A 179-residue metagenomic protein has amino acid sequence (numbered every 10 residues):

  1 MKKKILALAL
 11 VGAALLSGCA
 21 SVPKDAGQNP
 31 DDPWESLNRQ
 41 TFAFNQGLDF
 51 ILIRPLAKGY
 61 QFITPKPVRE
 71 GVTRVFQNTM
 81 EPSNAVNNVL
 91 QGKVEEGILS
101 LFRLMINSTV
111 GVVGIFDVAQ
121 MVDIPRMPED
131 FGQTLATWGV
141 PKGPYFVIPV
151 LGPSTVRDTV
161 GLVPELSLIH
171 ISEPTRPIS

Functional and structural regions predicted by a protein language model:
M1-A7: Bacterial N-terminal signal peptides that target proteins for export
A9-S17: Bacterial N-terminal signal peptides
S17-S36: Bacterial Sec signal peptide processing site at the extreme N-terminus
D32-V68: Post-signal-peptide N-terminal segment of Sec-exported extracytoplasmic proteins
T73-V75: Beta-rich strand-turn-strand
N78-V156: Mid-length scaffold segments of soluble, non-membrane domains
I169-S179: Single conserved hydrophobic/aromatic residue that forms the stacking wall/gate of nucleotide- or nucleobase-binding
